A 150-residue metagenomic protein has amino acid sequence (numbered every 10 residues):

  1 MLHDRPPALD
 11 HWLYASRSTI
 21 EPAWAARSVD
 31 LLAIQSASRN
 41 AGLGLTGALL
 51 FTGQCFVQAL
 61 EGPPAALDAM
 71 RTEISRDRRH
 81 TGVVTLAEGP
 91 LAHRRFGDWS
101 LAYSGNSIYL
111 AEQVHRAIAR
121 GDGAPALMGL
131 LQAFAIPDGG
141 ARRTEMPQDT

Functional and structural regions predicted by a protein language model:
M1-T150: Charge-rich, low-complexity N-terminal segments
